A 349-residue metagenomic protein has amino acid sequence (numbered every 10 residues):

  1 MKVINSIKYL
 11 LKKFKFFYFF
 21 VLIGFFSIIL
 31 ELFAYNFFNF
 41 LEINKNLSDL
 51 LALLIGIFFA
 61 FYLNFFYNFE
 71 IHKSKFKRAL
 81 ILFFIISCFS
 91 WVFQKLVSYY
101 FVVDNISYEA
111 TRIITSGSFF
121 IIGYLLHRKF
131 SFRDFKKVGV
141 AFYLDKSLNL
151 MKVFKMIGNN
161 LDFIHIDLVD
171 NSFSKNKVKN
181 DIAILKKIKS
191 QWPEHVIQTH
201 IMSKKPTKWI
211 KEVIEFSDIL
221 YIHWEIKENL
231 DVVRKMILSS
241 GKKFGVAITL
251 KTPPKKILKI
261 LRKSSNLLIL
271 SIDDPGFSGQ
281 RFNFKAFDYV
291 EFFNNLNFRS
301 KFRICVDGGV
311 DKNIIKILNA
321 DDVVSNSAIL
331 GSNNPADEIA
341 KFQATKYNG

Functional and structural regions predicted by a protein language model:
K2-D134: Interaction-mediating elements
K136-K155: N-terminal pre-domain/capping segments
G139-D145, F163-K177, W192-E212, S217-L230 (+3 more regions): Catalytic beta/alpha-barrel core
K152-I157, K205-E215, T252-R262, G309-V323: Catalytic cores of alpha/beta
I157, I166-D167, V213, L267-L268 (+5 more regions): Conserved, mostly hydrophobic/aromatic
K177-K186, R281-V290: Charged helix-capping and loop-helix junction motifs
K186-W192, V233-G241, G245, F287-F298 (+1 more regions): Surface-exposed amphipathic alpha-helices with a cationic face
W224-I226, S271-S278, A320-I339: Glycine-rich phosphate-binding active-site loops on the catalytic face of alpha/beta enzymes
